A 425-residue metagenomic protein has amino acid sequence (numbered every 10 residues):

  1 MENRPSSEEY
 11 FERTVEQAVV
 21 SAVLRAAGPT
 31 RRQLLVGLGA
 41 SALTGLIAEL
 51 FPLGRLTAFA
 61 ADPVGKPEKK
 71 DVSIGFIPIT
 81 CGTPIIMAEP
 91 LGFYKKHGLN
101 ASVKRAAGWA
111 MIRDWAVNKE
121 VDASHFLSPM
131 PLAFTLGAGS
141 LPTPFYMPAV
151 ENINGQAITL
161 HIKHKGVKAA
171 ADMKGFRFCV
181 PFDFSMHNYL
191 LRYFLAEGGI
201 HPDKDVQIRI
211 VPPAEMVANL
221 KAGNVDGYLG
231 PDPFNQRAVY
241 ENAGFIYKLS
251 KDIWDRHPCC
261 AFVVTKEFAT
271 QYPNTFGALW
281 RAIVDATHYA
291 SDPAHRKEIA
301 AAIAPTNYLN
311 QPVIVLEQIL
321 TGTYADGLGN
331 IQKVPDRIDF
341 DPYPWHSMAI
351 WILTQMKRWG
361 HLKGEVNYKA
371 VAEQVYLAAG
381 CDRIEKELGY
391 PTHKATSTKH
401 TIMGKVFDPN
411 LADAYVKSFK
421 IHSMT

Functional and structural regions predicted by a protein language model:
M1-T30, G54-T57: N-terminal secretory signal peptides
S21-G45: N-terminal secretory signal peptides and thylakoid transit peptides that target proteins across membranes
G45-G54: Short hydrophobic alpha-helical membrane-anchoring segments
F59-I210, M216-R256, T398-K417: Short, glycine-/small- and polar/acidic-enriched structural segments that line small-molecule recognition paths
I158-T159, A261-V264, A269: Short glycine- and hydrophobic/aromatic-rich loop-to-beta-strand nucleating segment in the catalytic cores
R256-C259, V264, A278-I283: Glycine- and acidic-residue-rich phosphate-binding/metal-coordinating active-site segment common to enzymes that handle
Q271-Y376: Secondary-structure end/capping motifs
I350-T425: Conserved C-terminal helix/tail region of periplasmic/extracytoplasmic solute-binding proteins
